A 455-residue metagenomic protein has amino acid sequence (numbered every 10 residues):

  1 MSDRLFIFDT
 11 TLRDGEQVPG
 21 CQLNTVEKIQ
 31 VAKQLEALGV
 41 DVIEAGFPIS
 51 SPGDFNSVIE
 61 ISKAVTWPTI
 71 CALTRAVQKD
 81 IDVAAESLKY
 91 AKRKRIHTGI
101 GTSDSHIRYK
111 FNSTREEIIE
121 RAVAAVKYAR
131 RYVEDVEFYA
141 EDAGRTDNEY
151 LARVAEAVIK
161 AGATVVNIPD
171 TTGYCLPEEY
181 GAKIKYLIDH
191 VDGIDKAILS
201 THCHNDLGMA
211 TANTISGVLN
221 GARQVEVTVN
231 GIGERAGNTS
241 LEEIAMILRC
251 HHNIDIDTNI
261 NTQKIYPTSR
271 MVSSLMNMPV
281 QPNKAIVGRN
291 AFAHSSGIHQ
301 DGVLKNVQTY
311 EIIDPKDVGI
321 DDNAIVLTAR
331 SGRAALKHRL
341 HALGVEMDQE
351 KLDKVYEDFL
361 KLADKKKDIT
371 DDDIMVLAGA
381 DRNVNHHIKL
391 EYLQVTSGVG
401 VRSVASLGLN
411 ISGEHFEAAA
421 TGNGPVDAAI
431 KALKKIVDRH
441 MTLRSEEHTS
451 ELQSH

Functional and structural regions predicted by a protein language model:
D3-I7, Q17-V42, F55-A64, Q78-L199 (+1 more regions): Alpha/beta enzyme core
R4-L5, T11, M246, H252-A419: A mid-to-C-terminal "edge-of-domain" accessory segment
C21, F47-S51, I70, T74 (+12 more regions): Hydrophobic alpha-helical scaffolding
E36-G39, S62-V65, T69, L88 (+14 more regions): Structural signal for hydrophobic packing residues in well-ordered secondary-structure cores of soluble enzyme domains
V40-P48, C71, Q224-V225: Divalent metal-dependent hydrolysis catalytic cores, especially in the metallo-beta-lactamase
C175, G181-K305: Catalytic alpha/beta core domains of metabolic enzymes, predominantly
V404, S412-E447: Small-residue-enriched alpha-helical segments and adjacent helix-cap loops that form tight helix-helix packing
E447-S454: Conserved small/polar residues in nucleotide/adenosyl-binding loops
